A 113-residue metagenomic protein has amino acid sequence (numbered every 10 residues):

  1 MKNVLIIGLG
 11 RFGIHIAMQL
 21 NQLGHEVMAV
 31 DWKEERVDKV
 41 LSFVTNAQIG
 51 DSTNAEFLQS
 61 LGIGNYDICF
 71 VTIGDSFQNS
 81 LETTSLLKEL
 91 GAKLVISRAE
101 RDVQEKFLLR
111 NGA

Functional and structural regions predicted by a protein language model:
M1-A113: Cytosolic regulatory regions of ion transport systems
